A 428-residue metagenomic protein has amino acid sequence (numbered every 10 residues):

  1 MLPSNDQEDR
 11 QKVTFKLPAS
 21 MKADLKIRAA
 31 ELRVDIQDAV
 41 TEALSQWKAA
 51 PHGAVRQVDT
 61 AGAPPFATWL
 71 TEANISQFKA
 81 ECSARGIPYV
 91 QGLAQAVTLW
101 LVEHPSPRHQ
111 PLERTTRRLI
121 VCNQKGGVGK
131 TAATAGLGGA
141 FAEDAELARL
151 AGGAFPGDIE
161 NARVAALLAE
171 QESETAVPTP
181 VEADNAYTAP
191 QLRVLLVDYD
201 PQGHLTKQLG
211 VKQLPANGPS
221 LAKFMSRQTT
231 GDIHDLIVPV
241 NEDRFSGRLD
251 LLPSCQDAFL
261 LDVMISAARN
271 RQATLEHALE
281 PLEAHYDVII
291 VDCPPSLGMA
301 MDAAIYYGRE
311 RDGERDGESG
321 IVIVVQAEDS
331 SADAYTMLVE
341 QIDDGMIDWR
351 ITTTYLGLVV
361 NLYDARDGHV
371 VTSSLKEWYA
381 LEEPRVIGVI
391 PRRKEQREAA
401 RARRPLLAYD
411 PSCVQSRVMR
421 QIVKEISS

Functional and structural regions predicted by a protein language model:
L2-D6, Q11-V13, D24-I27, Q37-D38 (+2 more regions): P-loop NTP-binding core
